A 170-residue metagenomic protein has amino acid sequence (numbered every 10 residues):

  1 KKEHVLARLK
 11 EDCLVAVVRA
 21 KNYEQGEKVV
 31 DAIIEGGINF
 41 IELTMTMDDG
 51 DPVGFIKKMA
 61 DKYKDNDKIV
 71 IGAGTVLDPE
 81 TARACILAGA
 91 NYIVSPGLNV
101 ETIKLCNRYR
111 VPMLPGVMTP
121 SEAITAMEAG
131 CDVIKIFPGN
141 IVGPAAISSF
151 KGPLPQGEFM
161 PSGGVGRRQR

Functional and structural regions predicted by a protein language model:
K1-E80, A84-A88, R108, Q156 (+1 more regions): Conserved N-terminal beta1-alpha1 strand-loop-helix module at the mouth
L14-V18, I41-L43, I71-G74, I93-V94 (+3 more regions): Hydrophobic faces of well-ordered beta-strands that scaffold small-molecule active sites in alpha/beta enzyme cores
A20-Y23, V76-D78, G97-V100, T119-P120 (+2 more regions): Short beta->alpha connector loops
V29, D78-A88, S121-G130, A146 (+2 more regions): Catalytic cores of alpha/beta
V29, M59, T102-C106, E122 (+1 more regions): Aromatic/hydrophobic pocket-lining residues that form π-stacking "cages" and hydrophobic walls in ligand
G50-P52, A82, I103-K104, I124 (+1 more regions): Short secondary-structure boundary/hinge segments and terminal tails
Y92, P96-V142: Histidine/lysine/aspartate-rich catalytic loop segments that bind and position anionic ligands
V100, D132-R170: Active-site/ligand-binding-proximal alpha/beta "capping" segment
